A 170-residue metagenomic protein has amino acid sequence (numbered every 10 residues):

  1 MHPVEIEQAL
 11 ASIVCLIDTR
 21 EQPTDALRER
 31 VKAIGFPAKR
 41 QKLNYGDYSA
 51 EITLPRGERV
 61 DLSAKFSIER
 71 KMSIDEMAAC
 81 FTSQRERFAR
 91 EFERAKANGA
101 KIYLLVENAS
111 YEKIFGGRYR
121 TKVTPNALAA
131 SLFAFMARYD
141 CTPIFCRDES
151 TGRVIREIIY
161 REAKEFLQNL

Functional and structural regions predicted by a protein language model:
M1-A64, D75-L170: Non-catalytic C-terminal interaction segments of nucleic acid-processing enzymes
F66-M72: Conserved catalytic cores of phosphodiester-cleaving nucleases, focusing on short active-site segments
